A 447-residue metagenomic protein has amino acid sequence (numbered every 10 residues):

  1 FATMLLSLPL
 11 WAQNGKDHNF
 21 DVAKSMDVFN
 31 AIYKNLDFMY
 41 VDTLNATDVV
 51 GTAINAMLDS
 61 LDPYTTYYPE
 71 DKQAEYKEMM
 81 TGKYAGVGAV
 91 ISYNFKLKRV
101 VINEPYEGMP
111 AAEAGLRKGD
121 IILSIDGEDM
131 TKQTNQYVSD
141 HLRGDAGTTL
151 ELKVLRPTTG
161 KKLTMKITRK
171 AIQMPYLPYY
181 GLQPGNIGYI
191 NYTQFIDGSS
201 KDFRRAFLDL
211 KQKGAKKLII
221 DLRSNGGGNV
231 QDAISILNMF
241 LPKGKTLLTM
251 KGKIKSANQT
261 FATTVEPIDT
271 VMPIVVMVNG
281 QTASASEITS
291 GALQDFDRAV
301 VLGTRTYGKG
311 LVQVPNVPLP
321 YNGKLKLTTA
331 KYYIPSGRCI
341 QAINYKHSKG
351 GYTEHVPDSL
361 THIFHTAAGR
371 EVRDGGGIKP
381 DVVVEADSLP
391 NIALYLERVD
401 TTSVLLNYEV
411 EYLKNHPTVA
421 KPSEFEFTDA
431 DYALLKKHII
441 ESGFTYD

Functional and structural regions predicted by a protein language model:
F1-P9: Bacterial N-terminal signal peptides
A12-S25, F29-A46, V101-P105, M109-K118 (+1 more regions): Cleft-lining beta-strand/loop regions that shape enzyme active-site pockets
F29-M79, T158: Interdomain regulatory linker/hinge segments that flank or connect interaction modules in polarity/junction/synaptic
Y64-E104: PDZ/PDZ-like peptide-tail recognition elements
S92, K153-P157, Y333, H365: A generic structural motif
T131, T164, K326, Q341 (+1 more regions): A sequence-level detector of short linear motifs
A285, D297-R298, L302-T304, G308-A367: Polar, glycine-rich mid-to-C-terminal structural blocks that act as macromolecule-binding/assembly scaffolds
C339-D447: Conserved functional hotspot residues or short segments at active or partner-binding sites across diverse domains
